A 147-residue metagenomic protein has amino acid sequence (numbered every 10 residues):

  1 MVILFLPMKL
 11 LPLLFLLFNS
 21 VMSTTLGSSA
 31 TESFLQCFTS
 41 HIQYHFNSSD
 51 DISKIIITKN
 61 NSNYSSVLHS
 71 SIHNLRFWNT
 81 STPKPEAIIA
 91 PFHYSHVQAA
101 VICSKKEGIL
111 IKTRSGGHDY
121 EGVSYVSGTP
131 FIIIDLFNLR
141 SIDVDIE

Functional and structural regions predicted by a protein language model:
V2-E147: N-terminal accessory segments
